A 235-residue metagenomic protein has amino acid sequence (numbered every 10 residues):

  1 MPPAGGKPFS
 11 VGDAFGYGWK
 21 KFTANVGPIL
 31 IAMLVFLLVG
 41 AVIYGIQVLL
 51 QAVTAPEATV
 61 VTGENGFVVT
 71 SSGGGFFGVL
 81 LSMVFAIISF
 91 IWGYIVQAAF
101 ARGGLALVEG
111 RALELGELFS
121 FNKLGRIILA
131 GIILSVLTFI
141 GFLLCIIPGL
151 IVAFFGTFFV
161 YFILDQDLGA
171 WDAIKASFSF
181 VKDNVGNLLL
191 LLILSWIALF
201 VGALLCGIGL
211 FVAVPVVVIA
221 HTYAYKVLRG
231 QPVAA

Functional and structural regions predicted by a protein language model:
M1-G6, A235: Intrinsically disordered, low-complexity Pro/Gly-rich regions
P2-A4, A106, A112: Preference for short coil/turn "hinge" residues that link or interrupt alpha-helices
P8-V39, A112-I140, V152-A203: Interfacial aromatic "cap" segments that immediately flank transmembrane helices in multipass membrane proteins
G12, A24-N25, I29-A32, F36-A52 (+1 more regions): Selected alpha-helical membrane-embedding segments in polytopic membrane proteins
Y44, V48-A55, L150, G207 (+1 more regions): Transmembrane helix-loop junctions and nearby membrane-interface residues
T54-S72: Glycine-biased strand-turn-strand hairpin within the trypsin-fold
T62-V68, V108-F121: Membrane-interface interhelical connector segments
G75-E109, S135-D172, L199-A234: Selective recognition of hydrophobic, aromatic-rich stretches within alpha-helical transmembrane segments of polytopic
